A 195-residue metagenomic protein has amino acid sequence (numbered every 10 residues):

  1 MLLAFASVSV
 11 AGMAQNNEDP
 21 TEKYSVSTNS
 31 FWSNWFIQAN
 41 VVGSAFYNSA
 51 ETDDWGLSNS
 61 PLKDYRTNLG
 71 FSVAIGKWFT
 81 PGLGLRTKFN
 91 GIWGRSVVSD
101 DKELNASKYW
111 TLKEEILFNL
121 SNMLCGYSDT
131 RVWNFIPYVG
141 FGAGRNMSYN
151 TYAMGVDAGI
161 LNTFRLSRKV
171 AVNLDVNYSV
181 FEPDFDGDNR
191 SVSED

Functional and structural regions predicted by a protein language model:
M1-E18: Bacterial Sec-dependent N-terminal signal peptides
A14-A74: Short glycine/proline- and aromatic-enriched beta-strand/turn motifs that initiate or cap beta-hairpins
K23-N34, G82, N122-F135, L166-K169: Short loop/turn motifs that connect adjacent beta-strands in outer-membrane beta-barrel proteins
S33, Y65-F71, A106-L112, W133 (+2 more regions): Residues that define the transmembrane beta-barrel architecture of outer-membrane proteins
A39, V73-K77, E114-L120, V139-A143 (+4 more regions): Residues on the lipid-exposed face of transmembrane beta-strands in outer-membrane beta-barrel proteins
V41-Y47, F89-R95, L120-N122, F141-M147 (+1 more regions): Transmembrane beta-strands of outer-membrane beta-barrel pores
S49-G56, V97-L104, S128-T130, M147-V156 (+1 more regions): Outer-membrane beta-barrel translocator domains and adjoining extracellular loop/strand segments of Gram-negative
S60-L62, V98-K102, S167-D195: Predominantly the C-terminal beta-signal and adjacent terminal strand-loop region of outer-membrane beta-barrel
